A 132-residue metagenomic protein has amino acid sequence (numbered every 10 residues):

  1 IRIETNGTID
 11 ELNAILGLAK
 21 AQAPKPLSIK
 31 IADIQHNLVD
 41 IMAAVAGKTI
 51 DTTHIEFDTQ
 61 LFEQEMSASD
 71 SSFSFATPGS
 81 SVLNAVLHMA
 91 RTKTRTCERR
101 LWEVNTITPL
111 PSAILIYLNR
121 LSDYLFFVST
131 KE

Functional and structural regions predicted by a protein language model:
I1-E132: Phosphate/pyrophosphate-binding loop motifs in nucleotide- or prenyl diphosphate-using proteins
